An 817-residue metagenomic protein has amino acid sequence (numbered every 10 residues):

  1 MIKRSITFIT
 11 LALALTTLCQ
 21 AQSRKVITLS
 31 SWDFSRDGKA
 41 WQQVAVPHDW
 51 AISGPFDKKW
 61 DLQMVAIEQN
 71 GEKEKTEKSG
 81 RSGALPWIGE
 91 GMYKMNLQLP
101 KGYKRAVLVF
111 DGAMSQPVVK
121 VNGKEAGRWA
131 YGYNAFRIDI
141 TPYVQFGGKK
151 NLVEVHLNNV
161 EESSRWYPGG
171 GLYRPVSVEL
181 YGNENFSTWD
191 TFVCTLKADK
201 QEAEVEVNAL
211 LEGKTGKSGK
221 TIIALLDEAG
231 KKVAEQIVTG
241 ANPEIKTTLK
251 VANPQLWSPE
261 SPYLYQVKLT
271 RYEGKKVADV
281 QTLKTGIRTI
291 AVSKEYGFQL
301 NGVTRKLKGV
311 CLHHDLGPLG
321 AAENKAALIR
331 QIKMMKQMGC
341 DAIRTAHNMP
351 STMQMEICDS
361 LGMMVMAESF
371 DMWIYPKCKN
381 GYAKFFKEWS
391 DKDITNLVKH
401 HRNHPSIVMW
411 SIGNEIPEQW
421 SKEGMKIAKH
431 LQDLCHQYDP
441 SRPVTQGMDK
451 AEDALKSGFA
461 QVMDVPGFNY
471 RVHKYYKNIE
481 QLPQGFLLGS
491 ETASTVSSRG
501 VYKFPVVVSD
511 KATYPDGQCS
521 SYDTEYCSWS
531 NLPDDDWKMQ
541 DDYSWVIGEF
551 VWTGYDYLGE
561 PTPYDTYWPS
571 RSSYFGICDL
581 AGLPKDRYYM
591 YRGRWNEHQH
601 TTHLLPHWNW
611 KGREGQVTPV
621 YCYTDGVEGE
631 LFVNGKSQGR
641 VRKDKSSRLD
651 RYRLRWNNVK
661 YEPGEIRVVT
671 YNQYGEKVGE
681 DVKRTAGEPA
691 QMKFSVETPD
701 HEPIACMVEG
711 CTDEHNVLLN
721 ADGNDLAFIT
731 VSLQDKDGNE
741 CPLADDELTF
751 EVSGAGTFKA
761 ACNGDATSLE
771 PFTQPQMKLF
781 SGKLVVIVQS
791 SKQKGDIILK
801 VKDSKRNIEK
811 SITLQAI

Functional and structural regions predicted by a protein language model:
Q22-V109, S163, G169-L172, Y555 (+1 more regions): Extended carbohydrate-recognition surfaces in non-catalytic/accessory domains of CAZymes and lectin-like proteins
W32-S35, G83-T188, G213-T215, M349 (+3 more regions): Accessory beta-strand-rich segments of carbohydrate-active enzymes
D49, S53-F56, P175, N183 (+1 more regions): Extended substrate-binding grooves/exosites of carbohydrate-active enzymes
V119-V121, E202-V238, T247, V267 (+4 more regions): Beta-strand-rich binding/interaction modules
I140-P142, T247-L256, L654-K660, T773-K792: Short, hydrophobic beta-strand segments
Q145-G148, N208-S293, W656, E662-P663 (+1 more regions): Extended acidic/polar, glycine-enriched regions that form or flank non-catalytic beta-rich accessory modules
V207-L211, K268-T270, V620-T624, V669-T670 (+5 more regions): Beta-strand-rich structural segments
K217-I222, E260-Q266, D625, L631-Q638 (+3 more regions): Short flexible loop/turn segments that cap and initiate beta-strands
